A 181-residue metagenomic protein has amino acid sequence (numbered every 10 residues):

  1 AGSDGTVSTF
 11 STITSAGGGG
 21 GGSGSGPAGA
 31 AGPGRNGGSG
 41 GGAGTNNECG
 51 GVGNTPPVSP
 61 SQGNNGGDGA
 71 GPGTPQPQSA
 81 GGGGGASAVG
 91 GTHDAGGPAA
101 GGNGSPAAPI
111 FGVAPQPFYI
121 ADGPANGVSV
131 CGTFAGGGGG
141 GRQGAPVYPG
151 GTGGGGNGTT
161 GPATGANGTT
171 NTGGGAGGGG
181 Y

Functional and structural regions predicted by a protein language model:
A1-Y181: Low-complexity, glycine/proline-biased repetitive segments and flexible coils/loops
